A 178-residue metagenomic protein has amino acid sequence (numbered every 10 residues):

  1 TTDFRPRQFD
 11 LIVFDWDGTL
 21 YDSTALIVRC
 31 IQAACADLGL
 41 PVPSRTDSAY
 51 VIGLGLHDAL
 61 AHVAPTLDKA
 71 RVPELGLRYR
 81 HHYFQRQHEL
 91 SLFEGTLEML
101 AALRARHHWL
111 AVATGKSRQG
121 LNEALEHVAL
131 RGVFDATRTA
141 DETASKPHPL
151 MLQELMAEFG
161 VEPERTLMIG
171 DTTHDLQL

Functional and structural regions predicted by a protein language model:
T2-Y50, A64-K69: Active-site neighborhood of HAD-like aspartate-dependent phosphohydrolases
Q8, C30, S44-D47, G55 (+5 more regions): Hydrophobic alpha-helical segments typical of transmembrane helices and their membrane-interface/capping positions
D10, A101-A102, W109, D135 (+1 more regions): Structural signature of beta-strand start/N-cap positions in the alpha/beta core of ABC transporter nucleotide-binding
V13, L20, L92, L110 (+1 more regions): Conserved SAM-binding loop
A34-C35, G55-K69, A124, L155-M156: Helix-loop "lid/cap" segments that line or gate small-molecule binding pockets
A61-E98: Metal-dependent phosphoesterase signature
F84-V112, R118-N122, P149, Q153: Short, acidic loop-to-helix structural element flanking the phosphoryl-transfer center in phosphate-processing enzymes
E89, S117-I169, T173-L178: Substrate-recognition "cap/lid" segment bordering the active-site pocket of phosphatases
